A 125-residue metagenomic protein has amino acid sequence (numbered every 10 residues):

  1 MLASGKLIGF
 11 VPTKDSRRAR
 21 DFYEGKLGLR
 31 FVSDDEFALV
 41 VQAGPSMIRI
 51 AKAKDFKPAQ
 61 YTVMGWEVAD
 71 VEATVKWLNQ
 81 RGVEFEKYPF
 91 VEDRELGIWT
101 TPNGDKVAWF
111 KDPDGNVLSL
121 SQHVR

Functional and structural regions predicted by a protein language model:
M1-L2, W66, K76-R125: Vicinal oxygen chelate
M1-R18, M47, Y61-M64, S121-R125: N-terminal beta-strand motif that seeds the catalytic metal site of vicinal oxygen chelate
F10-I48, A53-D55: Core segments of cupin and vicinal oxygen chelate
F22, V71-W77: Short amphipathic alpha-helices within nucleic acid-binding modules
D35-F37, P58-A59, D93-R94, N103-G104: Short acidic/glycine-enriched loop/turn segments that link adjacent beta-strands
P45-M47, F56-P58, A69-A73: Short, charged/polar surface micro-motifs in flexible loops or helix N-caps
A53-K57, V124-R125: A short, sequence-level motif marking secondary-structure junctions
